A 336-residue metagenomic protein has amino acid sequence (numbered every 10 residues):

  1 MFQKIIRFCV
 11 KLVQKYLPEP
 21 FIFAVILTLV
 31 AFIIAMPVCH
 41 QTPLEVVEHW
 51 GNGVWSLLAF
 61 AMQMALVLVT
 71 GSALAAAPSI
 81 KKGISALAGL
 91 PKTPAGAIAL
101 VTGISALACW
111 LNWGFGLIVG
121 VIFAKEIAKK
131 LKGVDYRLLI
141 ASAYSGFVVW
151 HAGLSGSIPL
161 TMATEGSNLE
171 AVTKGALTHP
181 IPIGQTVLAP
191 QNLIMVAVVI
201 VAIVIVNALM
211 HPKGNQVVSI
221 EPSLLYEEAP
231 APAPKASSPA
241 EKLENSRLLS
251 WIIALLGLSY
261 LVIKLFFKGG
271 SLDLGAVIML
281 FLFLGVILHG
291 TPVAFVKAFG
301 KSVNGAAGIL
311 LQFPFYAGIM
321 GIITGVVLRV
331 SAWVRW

Functional and structural regions predicted by a protein language model:
M1-Q3, P37-V46, T164-A176, V326-S331: Peri-membrane helix termini and adjoining interfacial loops of integral membrane proteins
M1-V69, L188-V201, I205-Q312: Hydrophobic transmembrane alpha-helices of multi-pass small-molecule transporters
I6, I26, Q41-K130, G290-W336: Membrane-embedded alpha-helical segments and adjacent helix-loop junctions characteristic of multi-pass solute
A31-A35, V149-P159, A317-T324: C-terminal TM-helix exit segments that contain a strictly Trp-centered aromatic cap at the helix terminus
I33, A106-W110, S145-A152, L258-V262: Aromatic-anchored segments of alpha-helical transmembrane domains
I98-G103, R137-Y144, I278-I287: Transmembrane alpha-helical segments of multi-pass small-molecule transport proteins
F123-V217: Membrane-core helix-loop-helix motifs of multi-pass transport proteins
